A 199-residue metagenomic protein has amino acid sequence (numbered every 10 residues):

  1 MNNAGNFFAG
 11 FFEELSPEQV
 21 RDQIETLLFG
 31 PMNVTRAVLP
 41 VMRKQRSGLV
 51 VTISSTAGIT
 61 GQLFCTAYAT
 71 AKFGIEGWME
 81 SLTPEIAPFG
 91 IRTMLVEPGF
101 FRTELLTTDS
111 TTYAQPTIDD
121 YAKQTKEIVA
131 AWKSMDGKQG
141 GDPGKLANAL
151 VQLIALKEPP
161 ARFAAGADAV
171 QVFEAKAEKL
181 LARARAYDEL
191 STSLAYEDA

Functional and structural regions predicted by a protein language model:
N3-F8: Conserved NAD(P)H cofactor-binding loop of Rossmann-fold oxidoreductase domains
F11-F12, Q19-R21: Substrate-binding pocket helix/loop in short-chain dehydrogenase/reductase
E13, T60-A67: Active-site loop immediately N-terminal to the catalytic Tyr-X3-Lys motif of short-chain dehydrogenase/reductase
T35, A71: Active-site helix of classical SDR
S55: Residue(s) in the substrate-gating loop at a strand-loop-helix junction that position the organic substrate next
T60, S81-R92: Active-site-adjacent segment of SDR/Rossmann-fold oxidoreductases
P88-P160: SDR active-site lid
